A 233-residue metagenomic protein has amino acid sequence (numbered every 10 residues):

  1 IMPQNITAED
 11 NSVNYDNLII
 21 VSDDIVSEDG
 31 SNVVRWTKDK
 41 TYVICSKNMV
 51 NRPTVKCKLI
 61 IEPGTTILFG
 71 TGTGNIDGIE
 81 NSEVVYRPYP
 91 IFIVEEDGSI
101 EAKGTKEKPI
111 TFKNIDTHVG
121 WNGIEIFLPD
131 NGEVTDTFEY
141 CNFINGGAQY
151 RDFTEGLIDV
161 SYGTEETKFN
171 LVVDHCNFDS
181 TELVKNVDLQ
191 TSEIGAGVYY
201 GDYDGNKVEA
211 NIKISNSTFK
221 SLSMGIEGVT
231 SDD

Functional and structural regions predicted by a protein language model:
M2-D233: Beta-strand/loop edge motif enriched in small/polar residues
